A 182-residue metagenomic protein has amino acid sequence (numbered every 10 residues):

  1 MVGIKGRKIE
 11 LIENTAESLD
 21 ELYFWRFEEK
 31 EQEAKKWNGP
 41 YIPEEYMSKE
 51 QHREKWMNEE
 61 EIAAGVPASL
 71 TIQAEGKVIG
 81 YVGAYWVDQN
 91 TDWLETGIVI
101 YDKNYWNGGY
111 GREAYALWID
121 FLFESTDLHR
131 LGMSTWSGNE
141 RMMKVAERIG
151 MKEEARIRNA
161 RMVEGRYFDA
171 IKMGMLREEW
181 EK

Functional and structural regions predicted by a protein language model:
M1-E21, E29-E31, S69-K182: Acyl-donor (CoA/ACP) binding surface of acyl/acetyltransferases
D20-Y23, R53: Generic structural signal for individual residues within well-ordered alpha-helical segments across diverse proteins
R26: Residues forming the ATP-binding cleft of Hanks-type serine/threonine protein kinase domains
E31-M57: Conserved GNAT-fold acetyl-CoA-binding loop/helix
N58-E59, F121: A generic secondary-structure signal
E60-G65, M151: Short loop/turn motifs at secondary-structure junctions and domain boundaries
